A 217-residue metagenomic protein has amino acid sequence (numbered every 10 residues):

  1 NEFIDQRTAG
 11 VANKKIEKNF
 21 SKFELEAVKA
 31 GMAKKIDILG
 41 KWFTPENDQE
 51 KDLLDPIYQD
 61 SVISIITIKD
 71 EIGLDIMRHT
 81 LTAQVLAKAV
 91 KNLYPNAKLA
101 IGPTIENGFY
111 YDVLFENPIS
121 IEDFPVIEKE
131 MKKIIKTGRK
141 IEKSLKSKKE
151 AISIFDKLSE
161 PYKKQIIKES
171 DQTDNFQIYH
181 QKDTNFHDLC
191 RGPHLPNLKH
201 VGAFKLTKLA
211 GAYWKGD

Functional and structural regions predicted by a protein language model:
N1-I4, A9-A33: Short amphipathic, charge-patterned alpha-helical segments
A12, N19, F23, M77-T82 (+1 more regions): Short amphipathic alpha-helical segments
E17, L74-K91: Active/ligand-binding-proximal structured segments within catalytic/core domains that scaffold catalytic residues
K29-M77, A89, K98-T104, Y110-D217: Auxiliary tRNA-acceptor-end handling modules of aminoacyl-tRNA synthetases
